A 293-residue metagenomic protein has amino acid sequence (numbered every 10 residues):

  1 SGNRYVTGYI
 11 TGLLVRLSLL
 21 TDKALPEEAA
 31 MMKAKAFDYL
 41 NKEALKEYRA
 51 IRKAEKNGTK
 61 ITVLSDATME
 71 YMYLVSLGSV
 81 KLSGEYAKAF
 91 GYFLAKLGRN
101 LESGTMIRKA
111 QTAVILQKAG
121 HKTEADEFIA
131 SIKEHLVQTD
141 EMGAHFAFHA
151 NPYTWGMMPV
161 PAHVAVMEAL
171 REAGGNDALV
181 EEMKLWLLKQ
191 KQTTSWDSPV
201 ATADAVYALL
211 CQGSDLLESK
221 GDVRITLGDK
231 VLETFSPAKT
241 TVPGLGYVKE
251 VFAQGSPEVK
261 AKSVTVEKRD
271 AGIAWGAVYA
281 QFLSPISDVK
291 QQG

Functional and structural regions predicted by a protein language model:
S1-L25: A conserved hydrophobic secondary-structure block that centers on an alpha-helix together with its immediately flanking
D22-A29, A50-I51: Feature responds to low-complexity, polar/acidic, surface-exposed segments characteristic of secreted/exported proteins
E27, A34-D38, A44, K53-I61 (+1 more regions): Long, domain-scale non-catalytic interaction/scaffolding regions in large secretory-pathway and trafficking proteins
